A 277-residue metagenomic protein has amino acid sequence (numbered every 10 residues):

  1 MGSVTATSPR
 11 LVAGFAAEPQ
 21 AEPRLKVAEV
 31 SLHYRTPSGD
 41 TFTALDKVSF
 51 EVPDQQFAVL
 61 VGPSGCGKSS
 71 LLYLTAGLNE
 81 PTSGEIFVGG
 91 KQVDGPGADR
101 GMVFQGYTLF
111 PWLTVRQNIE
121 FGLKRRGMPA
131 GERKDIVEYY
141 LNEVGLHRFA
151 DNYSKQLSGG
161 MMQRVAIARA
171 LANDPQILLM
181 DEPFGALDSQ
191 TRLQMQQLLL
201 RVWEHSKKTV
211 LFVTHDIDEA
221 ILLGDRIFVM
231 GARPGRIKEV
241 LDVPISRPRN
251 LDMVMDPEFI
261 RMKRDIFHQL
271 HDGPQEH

Functional and structural regions predicted by a protein language model:
M1-H33, Q275-H277: ABC-family P-loop ATPase nucleotide-binding domain
V61-P63: The feature captures the beta-strand-to-loop junction immediately N-terminal to the Walker
A76: Helix-to-loop junction immediately C-terminal to a conserved catalytic motif
G84-P96: Conserved ABC transporter NBD signature motif
L113-F121: Short coil-to-helix segment of the ABC ATPase nucleotide-binding domain corresponding to the Q-loop/switch region
E120, K124, G131-F149, R201: Conserved ABC ATPase "signature" region
N152-K155, N173: Conserved signature/switch motifs of ABC ATPase nucleotide-binding domains
I167: Hydrophobic anchor residue at the start of the ABC signature
